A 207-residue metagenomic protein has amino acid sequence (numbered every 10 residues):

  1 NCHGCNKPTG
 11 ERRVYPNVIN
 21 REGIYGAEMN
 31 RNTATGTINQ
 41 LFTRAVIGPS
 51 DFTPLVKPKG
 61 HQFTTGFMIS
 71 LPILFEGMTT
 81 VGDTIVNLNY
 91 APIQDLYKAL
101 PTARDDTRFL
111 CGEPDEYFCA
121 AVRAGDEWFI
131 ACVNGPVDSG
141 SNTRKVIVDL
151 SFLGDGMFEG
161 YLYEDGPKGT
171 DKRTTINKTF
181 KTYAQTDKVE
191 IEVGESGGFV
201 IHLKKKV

Functional and structural regions predicted by a protein language model:
N1-Q62: Aromatic- and carboxylate-enriched substrate-binding clefts and catalytic-loop regions of carbohydrate-active enzymes
F52-I85: Charge-patterned, long linear interaction tracts outside catalytic cores
L74, I130, S196: Conserved, mostly hydrophobic/aromatic
G82-F129, V133-G135, K168-T174: Glycan-recognition and catalytic regions of carbohydrate-active enzymes
E113-D155, F199-H202: Carbohydrate-binding surface patches
S151-P167: Solvent-exposed beta-hairpin/edge-strand motifs
L162-T186: Solvent-exposed beta-strand/loop surfaces of large extracellular or lumenal domains
F180-V207: C-terminal beta-strand-rich structural cap/linker in extracellular carbohydrate-active enzymes
